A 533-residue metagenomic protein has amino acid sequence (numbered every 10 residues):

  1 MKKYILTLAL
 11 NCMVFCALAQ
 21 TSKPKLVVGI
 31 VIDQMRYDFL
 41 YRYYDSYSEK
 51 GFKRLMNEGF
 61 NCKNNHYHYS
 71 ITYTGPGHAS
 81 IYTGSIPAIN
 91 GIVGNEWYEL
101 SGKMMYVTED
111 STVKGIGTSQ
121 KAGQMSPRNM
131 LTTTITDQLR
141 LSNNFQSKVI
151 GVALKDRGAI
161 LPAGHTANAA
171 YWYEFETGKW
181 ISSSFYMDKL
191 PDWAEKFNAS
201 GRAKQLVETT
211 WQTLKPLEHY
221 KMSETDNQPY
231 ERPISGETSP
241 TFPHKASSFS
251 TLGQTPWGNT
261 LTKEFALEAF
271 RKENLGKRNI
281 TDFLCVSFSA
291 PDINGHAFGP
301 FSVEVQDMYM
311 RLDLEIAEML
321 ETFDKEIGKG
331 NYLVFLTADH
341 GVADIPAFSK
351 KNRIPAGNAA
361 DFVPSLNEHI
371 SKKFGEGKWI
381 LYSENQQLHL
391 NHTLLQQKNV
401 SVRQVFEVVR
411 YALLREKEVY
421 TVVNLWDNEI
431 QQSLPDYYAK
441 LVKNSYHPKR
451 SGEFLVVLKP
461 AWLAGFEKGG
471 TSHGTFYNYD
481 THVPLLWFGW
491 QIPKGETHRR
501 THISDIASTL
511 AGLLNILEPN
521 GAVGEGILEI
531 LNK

Functional and structural regions predicted by a protein language model:
M1-K23: Bacterial Sec-dependent N-terminal signal peptides
K25-R36, L55, I81, L139 (+7 more regions): Beta-strand elements within well-structured catalytic alpha/beta cores of enzymes that handle phosphate/sulfate esters
R36-R42, Y67, Q120-P127, F249-P256 (+4 more regions): Second-shell loop/turn segments in exported
L40-I89, K148-V152: Short, structured active-site-proximal loop/turn typified by the sulfatase FGly-forming signature C/S-X-P-X-R
Y47, N64, Y73, E96-Q124 (+10 more regions): Secreted, luminal/periplasmic, and some membrane-associated catalytic domains that remodel anionic oxygen-ester
I86, G94-I280, S289-H296, R415-K417 (+1 more regions): His/Asp/Glu-rich, glycine-adjacent segments that coordinate divalent cations and/or stabilize oxyanion chemistry on
G253-R278, P291-Y332, V408, A412: A long, amphipathic alpha-helix that forms part of the scaffold/cap immediately adjacent to metal-dependent active
D361-V400, S472-L514, L528-K533: Substrate-binding rim/cap in mid-to-C-terminal beta-strand-loop elements of soluble/periplasmic
